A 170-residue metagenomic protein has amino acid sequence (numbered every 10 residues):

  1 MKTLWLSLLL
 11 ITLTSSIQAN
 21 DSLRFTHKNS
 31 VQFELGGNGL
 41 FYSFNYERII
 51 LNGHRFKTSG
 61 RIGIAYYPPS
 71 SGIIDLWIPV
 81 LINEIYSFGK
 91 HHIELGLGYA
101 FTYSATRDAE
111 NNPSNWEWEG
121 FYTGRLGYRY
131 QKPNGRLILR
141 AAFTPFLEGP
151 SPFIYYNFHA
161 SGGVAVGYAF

Functional and structural regions predicted by a protein language model:
M1-L23, V166, F170: Bacterial Sec-dependent N-terminal signal peptides
L6, I17, Q32-F33, P113 (+2 more regions): A general structural-boundary detector
A19-D75: Short glycine/proline- and aromatic-enriched beta-strand/turn motifs that initiate or cap beta-hairpins
G53-S59, Y66-F170: Outer-membrane beta-barrel transmembrane domain signature
